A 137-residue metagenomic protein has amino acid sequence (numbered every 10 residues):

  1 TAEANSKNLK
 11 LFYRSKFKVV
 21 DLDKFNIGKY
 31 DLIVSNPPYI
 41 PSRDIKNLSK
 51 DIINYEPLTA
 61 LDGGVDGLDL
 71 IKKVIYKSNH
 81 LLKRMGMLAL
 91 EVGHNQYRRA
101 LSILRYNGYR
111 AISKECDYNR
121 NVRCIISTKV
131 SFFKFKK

Functional and structural regions predicted by a protein language model:
T1-N47: Conserved SAM/SAH cofactor-binding pocket of Class I
A2, N36, I52, V74 (+1 more regions): Residue-level signal for inorganic ion chemistry
L11, E56, L81-R84: Helix-to-beta-strand junctions that scaffold the AdoMet/dcAdoMet cofactor pocket in Class I SAM-dependent enzymes
N36, Y55, E91: Alpha/beta-hydrolase-fold catalytic nucleophile elbow
Y39-D69: Mobile active-site "lid"/loop adjacent to the S-adenosyl-L-methionine
V65-K129: Conserved Class I SAM-dependent methyltransferase catalytic core
T128-K137: Flexible, glycine-/basic-rich loop-and-beta segments that form/coincide with the SAM-dependent methyltransferase
